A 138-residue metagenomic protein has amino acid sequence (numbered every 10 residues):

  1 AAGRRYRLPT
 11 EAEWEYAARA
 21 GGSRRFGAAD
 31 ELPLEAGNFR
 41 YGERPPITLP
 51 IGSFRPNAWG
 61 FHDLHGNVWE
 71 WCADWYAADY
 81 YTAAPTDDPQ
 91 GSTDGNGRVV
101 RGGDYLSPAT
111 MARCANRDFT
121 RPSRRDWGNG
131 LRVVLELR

Functional and structural regions predicted by a protein language model:
A1-D118, P122-W127, V134: Functional-site microenvironments in short loops/helix caps that host divalent-cation chemistry
